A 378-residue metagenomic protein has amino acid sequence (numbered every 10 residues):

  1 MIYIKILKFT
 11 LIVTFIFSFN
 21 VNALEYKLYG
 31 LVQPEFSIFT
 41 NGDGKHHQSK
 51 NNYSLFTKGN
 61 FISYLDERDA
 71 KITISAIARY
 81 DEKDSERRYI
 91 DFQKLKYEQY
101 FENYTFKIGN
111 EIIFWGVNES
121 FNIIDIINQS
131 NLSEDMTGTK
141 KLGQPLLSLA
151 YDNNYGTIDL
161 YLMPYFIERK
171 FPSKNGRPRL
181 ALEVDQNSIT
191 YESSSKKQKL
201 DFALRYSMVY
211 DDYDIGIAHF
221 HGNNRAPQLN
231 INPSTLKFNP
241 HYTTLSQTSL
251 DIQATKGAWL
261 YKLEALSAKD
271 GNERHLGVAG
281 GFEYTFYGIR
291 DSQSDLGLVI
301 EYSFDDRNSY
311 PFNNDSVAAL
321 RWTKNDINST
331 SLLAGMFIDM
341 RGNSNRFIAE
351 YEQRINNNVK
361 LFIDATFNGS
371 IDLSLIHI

Functional and structural regions predicted by a protein language model:
G30-I38, I74-A78, I108-N110, L160-P164 (+6 more regions): Transmembrane beta-barrel strands of outer-membrane/channel proteins
Q48-L55, R88-Q93, K141-P145, D152 (+7 more regions): Residues that define the transmembrane beta-barrel architecture of outer-membrane proteins
L55-S63, K94-Q99, L147-Y151, L204-M208 (+4 more regions): Residues on the lipid-exposed face of transmembrane beta-strands in outer-membrane beta-barrel proteins
I62-G176, D211, S370: Outer membrane beta-barrel
D66-I72, Y104-F106, Y155-D159, D212-I215 (+4 more regions): Repeated loop/turn-to-beta-strand initiation elements of outer-membrane beta-barrel proteins
P178-H275: Surface-exposed beta-loop-beta
K256-D339: Detector for outer-membrane/organellar transmembrane beta-barrel domains, recognizing the amphipathic beta-strand
I376-I378: Conserved small/polar residues in nucleotide/adenosyl-binding loops
